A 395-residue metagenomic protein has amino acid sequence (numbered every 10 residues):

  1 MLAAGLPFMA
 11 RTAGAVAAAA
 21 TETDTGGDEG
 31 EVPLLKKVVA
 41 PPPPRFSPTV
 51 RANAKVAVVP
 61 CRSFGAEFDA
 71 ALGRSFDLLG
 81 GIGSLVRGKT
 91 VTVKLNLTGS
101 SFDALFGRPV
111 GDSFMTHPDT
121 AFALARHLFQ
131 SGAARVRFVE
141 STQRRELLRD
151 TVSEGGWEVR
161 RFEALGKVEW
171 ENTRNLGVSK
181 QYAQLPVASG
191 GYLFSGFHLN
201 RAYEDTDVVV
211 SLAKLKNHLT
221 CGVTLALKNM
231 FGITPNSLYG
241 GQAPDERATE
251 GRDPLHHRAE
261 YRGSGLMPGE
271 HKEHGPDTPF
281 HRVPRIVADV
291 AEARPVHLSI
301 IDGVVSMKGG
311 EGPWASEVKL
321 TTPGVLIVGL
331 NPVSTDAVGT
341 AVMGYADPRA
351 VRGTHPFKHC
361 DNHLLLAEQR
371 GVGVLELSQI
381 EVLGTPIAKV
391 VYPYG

Functional and structural regions predicted by a protein language model:
M1-G395: N-terminal and secondary-structure boundary signal
